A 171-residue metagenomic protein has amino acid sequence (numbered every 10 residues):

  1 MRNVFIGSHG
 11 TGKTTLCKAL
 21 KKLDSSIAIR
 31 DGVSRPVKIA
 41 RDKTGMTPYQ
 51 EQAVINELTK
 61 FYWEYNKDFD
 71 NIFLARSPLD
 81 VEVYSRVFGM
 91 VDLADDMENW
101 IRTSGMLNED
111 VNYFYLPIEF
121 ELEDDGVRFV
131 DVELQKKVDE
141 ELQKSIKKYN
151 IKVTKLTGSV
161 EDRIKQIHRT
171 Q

Functional and structural regions predicted by a protein language model:
M1-R2: Pre-Walker A (Motif I) flank of P-loop NTPase domains
F5: Hydrophobic anchor at the beta1->P-loop junction of P-loop NTPases
H9: The conserved Walker
K13: Conserved lysine of the Walker
K18-W63: Conserved substrate/cofactor phosphate-moiety recognition/catalytic segment in nucleotide-dependent phosphotransferases
G32-S34, A75-P78, Y115-E119: Short loop/turn segments at strand-loop or loop-helix junctions that form parts of catalytic or ligand-binding pockets
Q52-L107: Glycine-rich phosphate-binding loop used to anchor ATP phosphates in small-molecule kinases, encompassing both
G89-D162, Q166: A glycine- and Lys/Arg-enriched "phosphate-lid" helix/loop adjacent to the NTP-binding pocket of small-molecule kinases
